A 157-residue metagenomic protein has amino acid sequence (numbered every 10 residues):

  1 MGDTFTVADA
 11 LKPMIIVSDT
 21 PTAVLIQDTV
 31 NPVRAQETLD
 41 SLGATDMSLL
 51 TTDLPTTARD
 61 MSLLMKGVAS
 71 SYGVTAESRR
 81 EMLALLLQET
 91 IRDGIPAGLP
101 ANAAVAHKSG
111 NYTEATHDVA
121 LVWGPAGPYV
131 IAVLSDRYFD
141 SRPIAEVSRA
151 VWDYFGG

Functional and structural regions predicted by a protein language model:
G2, A8-P13, T22-G157: Penicillin-recognizing serine hydrolase domain
